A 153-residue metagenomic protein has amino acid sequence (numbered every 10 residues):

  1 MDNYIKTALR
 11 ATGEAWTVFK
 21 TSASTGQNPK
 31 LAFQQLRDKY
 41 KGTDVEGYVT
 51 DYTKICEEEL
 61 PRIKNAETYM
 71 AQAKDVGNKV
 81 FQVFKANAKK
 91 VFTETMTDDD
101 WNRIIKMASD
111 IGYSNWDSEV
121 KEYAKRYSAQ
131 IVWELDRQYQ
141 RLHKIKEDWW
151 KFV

Functional and structural regions predicted by a protein language model:
Y4, A8-A23, P29, V45-Y48 (+3 more regions): Composition-driven recognition of long, low-complexity, acid-poor segments enriched in small hydrophobic and small
A11-W16, K85-A86, K106-M107: Short, flexible domain-boundary/linker segments around small modular repeats
K20, Q35-D38, K151: G/A/S/T/P/Q/N-biased, glycine-rich low-complexity segments that form flexible N-terminal tails, linkers, or propeptides
P29-Q34, Y40-G47, P61, D100-V120: Acidic, low-complexity, intrinsically disordered interaction modules
G42-K74, E119-H143: Repeat-associated, polar segments at repeat-unit boundaries in modular proteins
K74-D98: Amphipathic, heptad-repeat alpha-helical segments
E147-V153: Short acidic DE-rich linear segments
